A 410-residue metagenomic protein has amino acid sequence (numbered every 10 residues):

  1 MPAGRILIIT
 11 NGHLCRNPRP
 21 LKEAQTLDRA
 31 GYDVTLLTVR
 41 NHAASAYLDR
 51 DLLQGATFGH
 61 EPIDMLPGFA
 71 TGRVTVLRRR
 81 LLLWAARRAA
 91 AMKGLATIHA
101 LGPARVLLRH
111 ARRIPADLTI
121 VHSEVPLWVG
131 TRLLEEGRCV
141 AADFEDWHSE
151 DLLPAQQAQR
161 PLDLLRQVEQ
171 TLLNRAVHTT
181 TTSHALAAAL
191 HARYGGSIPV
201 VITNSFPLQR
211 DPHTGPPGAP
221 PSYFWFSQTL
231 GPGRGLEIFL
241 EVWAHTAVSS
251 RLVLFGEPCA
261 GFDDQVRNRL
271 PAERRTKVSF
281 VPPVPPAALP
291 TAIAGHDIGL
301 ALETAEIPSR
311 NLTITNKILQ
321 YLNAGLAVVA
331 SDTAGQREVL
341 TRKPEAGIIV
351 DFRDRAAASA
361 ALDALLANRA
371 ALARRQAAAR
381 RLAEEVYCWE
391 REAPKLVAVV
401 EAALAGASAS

Functional and structural regions predicted by a protein language model:
M1-D64, H178, T203, I238-A247: N-terminal subdomain of nucleotide-sugar transferases
E23, A96-R113, W128, R132 (+4 more regions): Membrane-proximal helix-turn-helix segments that form the acceptor-binding/catalytic region of lipid-linked
A185, S205: Carbohydrate-associated surface elements
G215-A244, V253-L254: Conserved donor-binding/catalytic core segment of Leloir-type glycosyltransferases
P220, G256, D264-I293, I298: Nucleotide-activated donor-binding/catalytic signature segment of Leloir-type glycosyltransferases, i.e., the conserved
I298-A301, Q320-N323, A327-A330: Short hydrophobic beta-strand element within catalytic cores of glycosyltransferases and related nucleotide-activated
R342-A356, A364-R369: Conserved acidic donor-binding segment of nucleotide-sugar-dependent glycosyltransferases
A364, A371-V386, K395: A short, well-ordered alpha-helix in the C-terminal region of glycosyltransferases
